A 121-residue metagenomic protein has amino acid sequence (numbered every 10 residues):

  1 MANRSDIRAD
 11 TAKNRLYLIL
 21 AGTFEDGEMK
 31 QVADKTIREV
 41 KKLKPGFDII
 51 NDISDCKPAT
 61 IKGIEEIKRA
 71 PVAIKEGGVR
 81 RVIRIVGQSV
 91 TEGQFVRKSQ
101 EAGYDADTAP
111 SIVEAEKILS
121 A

Functional and structural regions predicted by a protein language model:
A2-A121: Amphipathic, Lys/Arg-enriched alpha-helical "gate/interface" segment within cytosolic domains that mediates
